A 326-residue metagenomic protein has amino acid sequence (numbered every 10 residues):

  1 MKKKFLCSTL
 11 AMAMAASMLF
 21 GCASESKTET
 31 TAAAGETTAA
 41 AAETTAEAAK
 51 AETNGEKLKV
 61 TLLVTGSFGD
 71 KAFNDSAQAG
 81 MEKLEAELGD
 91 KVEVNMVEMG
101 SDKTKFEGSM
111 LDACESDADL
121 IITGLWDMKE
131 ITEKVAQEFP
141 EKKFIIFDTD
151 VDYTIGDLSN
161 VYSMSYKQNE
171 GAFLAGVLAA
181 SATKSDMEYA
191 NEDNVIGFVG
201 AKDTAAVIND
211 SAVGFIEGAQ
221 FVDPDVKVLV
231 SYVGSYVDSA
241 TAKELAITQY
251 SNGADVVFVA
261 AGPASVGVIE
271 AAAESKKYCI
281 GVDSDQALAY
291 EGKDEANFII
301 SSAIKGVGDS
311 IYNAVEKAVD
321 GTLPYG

Functional and structural regions predicted by a protein language model:
M1-L10: Positively charged n-region of N-terminal signal peptides that target proteins for export
M12-A16: Alpha-helical transmembrane segments
S17-G21: C-terminal motif of bacterial Sec signal peptides marking the signal peptidase cleavage site
S24-G326: A residue-level marker of the well-folded mature domains of exported/periplasmic proteins
